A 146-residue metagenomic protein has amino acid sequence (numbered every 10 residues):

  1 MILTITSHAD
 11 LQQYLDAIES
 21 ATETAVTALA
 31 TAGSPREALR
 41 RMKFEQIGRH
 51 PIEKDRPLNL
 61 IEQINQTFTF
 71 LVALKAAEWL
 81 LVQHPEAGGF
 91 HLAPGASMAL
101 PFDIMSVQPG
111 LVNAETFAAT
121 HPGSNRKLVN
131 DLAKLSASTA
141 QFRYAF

Functional and structural regions predicted by a protein language model:
M1-G48: Nuclease-adjacent, charged terminal/linker segments that flank catalytic cores
A25-A30, W79, Y144-F146: Metal-dependent nuclease catalytic core centered on acidic motifs
Q46-A93: Acidic-basic catalytic patches of nuclease active cores, encompassing PD-(D/E)XK and other metal-cofactor nuclease
N59-Q63, F117-P122: Surface-exposed cleft-lining segments at the edges of enzyme active sites
G89-S97, D103-I104: Long, charged, glycine-rich C-terminal linkers/tails
A93-A96, T116-F117, F146: Short His-Asn-centered micro-motif
F102-A114: Active-site beta-strand-loop-beta-strand hairpin of nuclease catalytic cores that positions key catalytic residues
A118-F146: Catalytic cores of nucleic-acid endonucleases
